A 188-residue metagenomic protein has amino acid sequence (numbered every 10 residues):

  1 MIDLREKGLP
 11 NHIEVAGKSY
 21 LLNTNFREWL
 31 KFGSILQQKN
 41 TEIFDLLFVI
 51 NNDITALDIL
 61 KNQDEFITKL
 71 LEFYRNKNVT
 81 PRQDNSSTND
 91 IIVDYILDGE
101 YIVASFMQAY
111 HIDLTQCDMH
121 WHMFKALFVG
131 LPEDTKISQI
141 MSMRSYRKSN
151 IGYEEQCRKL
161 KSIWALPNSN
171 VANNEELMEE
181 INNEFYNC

Functional and structural regions predicted by a protein language model:
M1-L21, R27, I35, K39-C188: Charged interaction scaffolds used for protein-protein
